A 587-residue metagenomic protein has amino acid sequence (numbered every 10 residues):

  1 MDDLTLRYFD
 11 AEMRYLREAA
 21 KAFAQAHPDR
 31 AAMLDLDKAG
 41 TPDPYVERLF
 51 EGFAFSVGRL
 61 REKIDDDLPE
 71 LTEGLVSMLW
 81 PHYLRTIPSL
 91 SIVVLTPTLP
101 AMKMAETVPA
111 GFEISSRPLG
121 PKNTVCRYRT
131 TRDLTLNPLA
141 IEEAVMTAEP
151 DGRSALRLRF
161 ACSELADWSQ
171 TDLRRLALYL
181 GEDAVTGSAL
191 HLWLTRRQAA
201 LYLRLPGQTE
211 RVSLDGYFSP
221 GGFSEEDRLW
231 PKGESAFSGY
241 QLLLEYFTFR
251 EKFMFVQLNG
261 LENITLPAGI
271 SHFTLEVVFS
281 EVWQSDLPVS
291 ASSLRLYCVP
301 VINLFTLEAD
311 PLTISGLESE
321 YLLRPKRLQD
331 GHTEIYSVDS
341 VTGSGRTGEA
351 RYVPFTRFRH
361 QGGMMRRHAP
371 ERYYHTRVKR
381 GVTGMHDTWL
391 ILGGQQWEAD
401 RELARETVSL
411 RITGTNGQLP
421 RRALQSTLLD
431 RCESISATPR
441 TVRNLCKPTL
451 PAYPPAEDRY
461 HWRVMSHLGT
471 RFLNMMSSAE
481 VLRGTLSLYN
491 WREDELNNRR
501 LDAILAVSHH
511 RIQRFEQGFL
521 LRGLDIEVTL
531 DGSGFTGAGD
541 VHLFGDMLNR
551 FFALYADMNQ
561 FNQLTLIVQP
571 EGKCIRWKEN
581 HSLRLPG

Functional and structural regions predicted by a protein language model:
M1, R7-A11, Y15, H27 (+12 more regions): Short linear motifs embedded in intrinsically disordered, proline/glycine-rich low-complexity segments
M1-G207: Extended assembly-interface regions of large multimeric machines
M1-R30, L34, Y217-G222, E226-L266 (+2 more regions): Mixed-charge (acidic/basic) macromolecular-recognition segments
A26-D29, G345-G587: C-terminal domain/tail detector
S56-I64, H82, E143-R153, R159-D172 (+3 more regions): Extracellular ectodomain segments of secreted/surface proteins
I87-S91, G152-L156, D172-R174, R197 (+3 more regions): Residues at beta-strand starts and edge strands
L139-M146, F218-S219, L275, V338 (+2 more regions): Generic structural motif
S163-H368: Short, low-complexity Pro/Thr/Gly
